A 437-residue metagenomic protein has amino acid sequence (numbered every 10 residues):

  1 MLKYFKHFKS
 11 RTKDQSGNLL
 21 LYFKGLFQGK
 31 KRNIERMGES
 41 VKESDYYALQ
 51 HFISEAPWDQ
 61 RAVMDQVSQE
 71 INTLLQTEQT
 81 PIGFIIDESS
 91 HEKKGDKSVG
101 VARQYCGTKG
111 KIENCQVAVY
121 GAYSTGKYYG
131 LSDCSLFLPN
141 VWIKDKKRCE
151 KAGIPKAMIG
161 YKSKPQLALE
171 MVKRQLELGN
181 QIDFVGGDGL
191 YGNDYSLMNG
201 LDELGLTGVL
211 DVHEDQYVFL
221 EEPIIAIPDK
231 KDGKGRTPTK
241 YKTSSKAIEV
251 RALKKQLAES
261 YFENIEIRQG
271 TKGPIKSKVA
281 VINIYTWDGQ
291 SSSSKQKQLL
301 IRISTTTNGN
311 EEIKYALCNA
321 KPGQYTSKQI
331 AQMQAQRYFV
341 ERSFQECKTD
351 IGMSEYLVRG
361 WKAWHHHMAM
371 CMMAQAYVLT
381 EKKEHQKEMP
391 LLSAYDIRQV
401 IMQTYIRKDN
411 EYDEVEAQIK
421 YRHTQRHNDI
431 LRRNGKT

Functional and structural regions predicted by a protein language model:
H7-Q15, G25-D96, A102, L197 (+5 more regions): Electropositive nucleic-acid engagement tracts
F8, Y325-Q334, T349-H365, H385: Short, solvent-exposed helix-loop connector elements
M37, T80-K94, G121, F184-N193 (+4 more regions): Short, conserved catalytic/metal-binding motifs centered on acidic residues
Y47-F52, T108-I182, K297-N319: Electropositive, glycine- and tryptophan-enriched low-complexity nucleic-acid-binding patches
S54-N140, D145, I282, D288-Q290: Active-site-proximal, Lys/Arg-enriched surface segment that forms a nucleic-acid-binding/basic interface patch
K127-E150, H213, V218-A335, M402 (+4 more regions): An anionic, glycine-rich sequence signature occurring as long contiguous blocks
K147-D229: Domain-level cores of phosphate- or acyl-group-handling catalytic modules
M353-D409: Basic, amphipathic alpha-helical segments enriched in Lys/Arg and hydrophobic/aromatic residues
